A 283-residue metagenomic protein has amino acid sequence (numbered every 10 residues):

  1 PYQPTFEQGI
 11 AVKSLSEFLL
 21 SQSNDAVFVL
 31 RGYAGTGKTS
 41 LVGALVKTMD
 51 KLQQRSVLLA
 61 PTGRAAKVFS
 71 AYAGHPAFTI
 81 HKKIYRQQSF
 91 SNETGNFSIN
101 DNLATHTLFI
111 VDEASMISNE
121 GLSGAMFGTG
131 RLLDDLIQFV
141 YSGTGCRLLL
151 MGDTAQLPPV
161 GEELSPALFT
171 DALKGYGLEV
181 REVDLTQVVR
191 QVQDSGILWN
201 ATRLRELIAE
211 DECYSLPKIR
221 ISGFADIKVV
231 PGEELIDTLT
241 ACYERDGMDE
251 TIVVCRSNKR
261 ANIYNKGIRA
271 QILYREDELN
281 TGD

Functional and structural regions predicted by a protein language model:
Y2-Q22: N-terminal pre-P-loop "Q-motif" helix
L15, S23, V140-C146, A155-D283: Conserved helicase motor core of P-loop NTPases
V27-S40: Walker A/P-loop nucleotide-binding motif
Y33, P61, R256: P-loop (Walker A) phosphate-binding loop of NTP-binding proteins
L41, L45: Hydrophobic positions on the alpha1 helix immediately C-terminal to the Walker A/P-loop
R55, T105-L108, G143-L149: Loop/turn-to-beta-strand initiation segments
V57-F109: Inter-Walker segment of RecA-like/P-loop motor cores
D112-A114, T154: Walker B catalytic acidic pair
